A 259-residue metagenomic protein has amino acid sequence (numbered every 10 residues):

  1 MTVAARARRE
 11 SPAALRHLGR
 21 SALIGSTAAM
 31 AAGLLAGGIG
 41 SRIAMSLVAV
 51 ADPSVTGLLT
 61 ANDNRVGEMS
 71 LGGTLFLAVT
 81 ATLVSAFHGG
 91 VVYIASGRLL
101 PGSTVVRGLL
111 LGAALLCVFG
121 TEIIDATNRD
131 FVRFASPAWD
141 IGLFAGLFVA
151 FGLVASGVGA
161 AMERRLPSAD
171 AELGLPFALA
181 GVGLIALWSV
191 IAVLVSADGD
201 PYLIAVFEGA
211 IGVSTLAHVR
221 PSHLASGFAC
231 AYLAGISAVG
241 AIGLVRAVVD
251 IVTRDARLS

Functional and structural regions predicted by a protein language model:
T2-S259: Juxtamembrane/disordered regions of integral membrane proteins
